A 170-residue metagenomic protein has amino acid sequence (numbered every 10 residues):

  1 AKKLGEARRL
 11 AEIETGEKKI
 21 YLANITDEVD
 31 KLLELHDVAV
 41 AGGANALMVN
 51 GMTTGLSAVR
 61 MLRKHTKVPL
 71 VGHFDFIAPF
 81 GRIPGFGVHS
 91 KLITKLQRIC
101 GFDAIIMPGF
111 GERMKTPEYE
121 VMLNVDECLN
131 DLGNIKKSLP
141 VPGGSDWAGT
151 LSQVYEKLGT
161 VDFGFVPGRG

Functional and structural regions predicted by a protein language model:
A1-S57: Active-site beta->alpha loop and helix N-cap motifs at the rims of alpha/beta catalytic domains
L33-D37, G42-G168: Catalytic alpha/beta core domains of metabolic enzymes, predominantly
